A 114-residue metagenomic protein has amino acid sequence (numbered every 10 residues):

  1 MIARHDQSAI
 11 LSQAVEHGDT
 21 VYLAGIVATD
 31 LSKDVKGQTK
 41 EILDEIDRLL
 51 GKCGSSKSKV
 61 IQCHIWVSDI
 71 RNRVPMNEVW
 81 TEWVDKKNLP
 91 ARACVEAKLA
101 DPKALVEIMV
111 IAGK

Functional and structural regions predicted by a protein language model:
M1-I61, V67-K114: N-terminal presequence-like segments and the immediate start of the first folded domain
